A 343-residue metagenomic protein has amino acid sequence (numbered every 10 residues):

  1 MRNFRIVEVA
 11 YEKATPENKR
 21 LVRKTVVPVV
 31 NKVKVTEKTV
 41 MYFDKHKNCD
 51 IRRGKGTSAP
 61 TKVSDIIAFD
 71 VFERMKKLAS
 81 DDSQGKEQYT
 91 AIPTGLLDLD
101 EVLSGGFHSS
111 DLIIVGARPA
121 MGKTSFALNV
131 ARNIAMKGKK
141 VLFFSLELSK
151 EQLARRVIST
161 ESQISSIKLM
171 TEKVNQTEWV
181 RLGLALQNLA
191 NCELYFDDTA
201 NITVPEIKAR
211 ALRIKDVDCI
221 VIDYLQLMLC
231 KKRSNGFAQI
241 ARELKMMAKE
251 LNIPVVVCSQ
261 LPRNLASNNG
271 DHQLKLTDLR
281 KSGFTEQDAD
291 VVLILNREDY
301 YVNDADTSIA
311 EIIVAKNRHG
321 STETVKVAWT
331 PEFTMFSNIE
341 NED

Functional and structural regions predicted by a protein language model:
E17, K45, D50-S109, I164 (+6 more regions): Core recognition of P-loop NTPase motor domains used across DNA-transaction enzymes
E101, N129, N133-D216, C230 (+1 more regions): Cytosolic-facing regulatory segments adjacent to core modules
A120: Walker A (P-loop) phosphate-binding loop of P-loop NTPases
K123: Conserved lysine of the Walker
F126: Hydrophobic positions on the alpha1 helix immediately C-terminal to the Walker A/P-loop
I167-V174, Y195, L229-F237, S267-T277: Flexible beta-alpha connector loops of hexameric P-loop NTPases
N201-P205, R210-I220, R242-L251, N264-D343: C-terminal regions of RecA-like/P-loop NTPase motor modules
D218-V257: Helical hairpin unit composed of two closely spaced alpha helices linked by a short loop
